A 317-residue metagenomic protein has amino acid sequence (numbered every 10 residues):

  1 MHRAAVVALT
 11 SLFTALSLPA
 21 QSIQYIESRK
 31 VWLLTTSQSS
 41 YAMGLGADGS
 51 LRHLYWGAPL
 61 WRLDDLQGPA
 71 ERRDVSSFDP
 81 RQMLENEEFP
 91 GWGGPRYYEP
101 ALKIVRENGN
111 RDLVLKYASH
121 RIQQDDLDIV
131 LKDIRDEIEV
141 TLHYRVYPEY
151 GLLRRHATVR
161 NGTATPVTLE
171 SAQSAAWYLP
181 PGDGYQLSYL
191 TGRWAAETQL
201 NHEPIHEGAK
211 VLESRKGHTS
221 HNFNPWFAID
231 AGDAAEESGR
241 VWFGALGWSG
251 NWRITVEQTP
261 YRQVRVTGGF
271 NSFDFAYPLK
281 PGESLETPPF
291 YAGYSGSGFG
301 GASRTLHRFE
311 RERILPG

Functional and structural regions predicted by a protein language model:
M1-A4: Positively charged n-region of N-terminal signal peptides that target proteins for export
V6-S17: Bacterial N-terminal signal peptides
I23-S37, L51-E257, Q263, F273-F275: Polysaccharide-binding surfaces and accessory modules of carbohydrate-active proteins
Q38, H156-V159, G282, P288-Y291: Buried hydrophobic-core signal for structured, non-transmembrane domains
I129-D133, L142-R145, E283-G296: Short, hydrophobic/aromatic-enriched beta-strand segments in well-ordered soluble domains
G293-T305: Short, Lys/Arg- and Gly-enriched loop/turn segments at beta-strand edges
A302-G317: An acidic-aromatic substrate-binding cleft motif
